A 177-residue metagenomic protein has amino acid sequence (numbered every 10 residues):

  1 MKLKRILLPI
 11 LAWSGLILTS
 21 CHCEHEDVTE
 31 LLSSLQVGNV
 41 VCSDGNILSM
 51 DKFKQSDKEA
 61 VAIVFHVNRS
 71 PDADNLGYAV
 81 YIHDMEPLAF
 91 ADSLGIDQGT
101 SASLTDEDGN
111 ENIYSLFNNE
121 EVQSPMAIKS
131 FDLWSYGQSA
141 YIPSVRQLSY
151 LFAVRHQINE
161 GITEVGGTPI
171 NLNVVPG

Functional and structural regions predicted by a protein language model:
M1-I10: Bacterial N-terminal signal peptides that target proteins for export
L3, M85, V145-R146: Histidine- and/or cysteine-centered catalytic micro-motif in compact active-site loops
I17-S20: C-terminal motif of bacterial Sec signal peptides marking the signal peptidase cleavage site
H22-Q36, D44, N159, T168-G177: Mature exported/compartmentalized surface modules and terminal targeting/interaction regions
E26-A140: Extracellular adhesion/carbohydrate-recognition regions
M126-S139, V145-G177: An exposed tryptophan-centered "aromatic clamp" motif
